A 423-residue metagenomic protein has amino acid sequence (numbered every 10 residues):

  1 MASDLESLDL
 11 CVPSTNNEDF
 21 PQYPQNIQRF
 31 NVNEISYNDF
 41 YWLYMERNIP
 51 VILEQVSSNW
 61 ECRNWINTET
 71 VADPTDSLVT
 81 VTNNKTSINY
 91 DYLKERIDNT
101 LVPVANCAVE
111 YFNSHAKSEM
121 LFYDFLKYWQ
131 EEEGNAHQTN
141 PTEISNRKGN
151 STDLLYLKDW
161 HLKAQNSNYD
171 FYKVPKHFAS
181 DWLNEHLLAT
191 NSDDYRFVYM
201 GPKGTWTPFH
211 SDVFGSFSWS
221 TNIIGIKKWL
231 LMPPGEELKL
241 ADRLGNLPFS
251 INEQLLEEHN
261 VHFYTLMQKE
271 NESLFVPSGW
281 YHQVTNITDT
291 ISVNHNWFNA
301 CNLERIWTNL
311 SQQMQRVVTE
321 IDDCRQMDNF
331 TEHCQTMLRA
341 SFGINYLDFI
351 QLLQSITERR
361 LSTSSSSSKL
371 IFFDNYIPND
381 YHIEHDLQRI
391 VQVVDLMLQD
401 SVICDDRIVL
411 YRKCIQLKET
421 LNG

Functional and structural regions predicted by a protein language model:
M1-S273, T285-G423: N-terminal accessory scaffold of Fe(II)-dependent oxygenases
W280-H282: Short, charged beta-turn/beta-strand-edge "cap" motif at the junction between a beta-strand and an adjacent loop
